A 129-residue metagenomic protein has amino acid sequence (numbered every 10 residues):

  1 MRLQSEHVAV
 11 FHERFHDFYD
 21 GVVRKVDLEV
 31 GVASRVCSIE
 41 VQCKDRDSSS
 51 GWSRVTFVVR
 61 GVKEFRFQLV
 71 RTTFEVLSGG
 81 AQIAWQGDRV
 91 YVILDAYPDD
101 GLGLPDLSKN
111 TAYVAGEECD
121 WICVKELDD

Functional and structural regions predicted by a protein language model:
M1-D129: Surface-exposed, interaction-prone regions used to assemble/regulate multi-protein complexes
